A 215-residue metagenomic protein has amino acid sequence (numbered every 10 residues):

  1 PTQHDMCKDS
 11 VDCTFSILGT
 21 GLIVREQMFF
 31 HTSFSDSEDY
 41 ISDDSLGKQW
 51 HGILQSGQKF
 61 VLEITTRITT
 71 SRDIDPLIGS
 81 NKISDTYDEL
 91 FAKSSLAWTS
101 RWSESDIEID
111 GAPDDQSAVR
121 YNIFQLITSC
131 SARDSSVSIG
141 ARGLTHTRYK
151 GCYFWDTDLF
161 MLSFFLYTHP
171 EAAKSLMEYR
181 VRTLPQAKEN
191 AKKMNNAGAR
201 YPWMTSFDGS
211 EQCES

Functional and structural regions predicted by a protein language model:
P1-Y149: Acidic/polar, glycine-enriched structural segments that form the non-catalytic walls/loops of the carbohydrate-binding
M28-F30, I74-G79, C152-F154, H169-P170 (+2 more regions): Surface-exposed beta-strand edges and their flanking turn/coil or helix-capping segments
K59, R67, L166-Y167, D208: Short, glycine-/Ser/Thr-/acidic-enriched flexible segments
T86, F164, A187-N190: Glycine-rich loops and low-complexity Gly/Arg-rich segments that provide flexible linkers or classic glycine-based
D114, A118, C152, F165 (+1 more regions): Short, contiguous, pocket-lining structural segments that sit at or immediately flank catalytic/ligand-binding sites
Y121-L126, T157-A173, T183: Alpha-helical support elements that line or immediately flank enzyme active sites and cofactor-binding pockets
C130-T145, E171-S215: Helix-terminus loop motifs that line ligand-binding clefts
G143-C152, T157, S163: Segments forming glycine/polar-rich beta-alpha architectures that bind adenosine-containing cofactors
